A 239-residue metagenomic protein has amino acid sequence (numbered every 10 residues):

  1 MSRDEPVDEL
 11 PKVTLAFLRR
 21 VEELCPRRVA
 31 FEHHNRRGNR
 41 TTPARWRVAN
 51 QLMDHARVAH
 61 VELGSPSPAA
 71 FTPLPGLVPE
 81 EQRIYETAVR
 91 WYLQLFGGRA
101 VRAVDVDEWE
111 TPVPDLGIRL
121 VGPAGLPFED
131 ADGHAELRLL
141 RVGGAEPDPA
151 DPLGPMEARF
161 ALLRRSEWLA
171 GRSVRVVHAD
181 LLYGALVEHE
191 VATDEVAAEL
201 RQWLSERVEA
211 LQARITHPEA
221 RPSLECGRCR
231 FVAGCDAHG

Functional and structural regions predicted by a protein language model:
S2, V13, R164-G239: Metal-dependent nuclease catalytic regions and adjoining charged, substrate-binding loops involved in nucleic-acid end
S2-L15, R19-E23, H33, W109-V113 (+3 more regions): Anion-coordinating catalytic cores for phosphoryl-, nucleotidyl-, and glycosidic chemistry
D8-P68, P73-E86, V104-E108: Nuclease catalytic cores
N39-P43, A145-D151, E219: Short, charged/polar micro-motifs that form catalytic or ligand-binding hotspots
W46-R57, E157-A158, L200-Q212: Short amphipathic C-terminal alpha-helix that caps PH/PH-like domains
A56-H60, A88-F96, A161-W168, V208-L211: Hydrophobic, Leu/Ile/Phe/Ala-enriched alpha-helical segments that form helix-helix packing faces
E62-L139, R172: Catalytic cores of nuclease domains that cleave nucleic-acid phosphodiester backbones
D115-E199: Nucleic-acid nuclease catalytic cores
